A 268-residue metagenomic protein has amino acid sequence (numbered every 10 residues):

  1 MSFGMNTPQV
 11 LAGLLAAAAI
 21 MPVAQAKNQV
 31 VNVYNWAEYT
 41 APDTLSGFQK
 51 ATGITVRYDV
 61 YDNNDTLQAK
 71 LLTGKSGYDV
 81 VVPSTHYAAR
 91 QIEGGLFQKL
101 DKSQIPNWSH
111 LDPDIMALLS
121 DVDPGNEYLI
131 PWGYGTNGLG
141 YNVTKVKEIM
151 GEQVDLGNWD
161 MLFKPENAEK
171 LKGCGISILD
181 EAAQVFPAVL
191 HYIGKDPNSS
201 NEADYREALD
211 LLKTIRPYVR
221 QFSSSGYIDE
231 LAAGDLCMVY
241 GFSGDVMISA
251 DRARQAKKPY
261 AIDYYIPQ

Functional and structural regions predicted by a protein language model:
M1-L11: Bacterial N-terminal signal peptides that target proteins for export
I20-A26: Sec/Tat signal peptide C-region and signal peptidase I cleavage site
A26-I92, D229: Early extracytoplasmic/lumenal segment of secretory-pathway proteins
I54, G74-P83, L96-Q98, K172-C174 (+1 more regions): Alpha-to-beta junction loops
S76-V80, Q98-T144: A structural signal for short loop-to-beta-strand junctions that line the ligand-binding cleft of periplasmic/secreted
Q98-S109, D160, A256-Q268: Short beta-strand->loop
D160-D180, I193: Short loop->beta-strand "edge-of-pocket" segments that line small-molecule binding or catalytic clefts across diverse
S177-Y265: Ligand-binding pocket segment of bilobal, Venus flytrap-like solute-binding proteins
